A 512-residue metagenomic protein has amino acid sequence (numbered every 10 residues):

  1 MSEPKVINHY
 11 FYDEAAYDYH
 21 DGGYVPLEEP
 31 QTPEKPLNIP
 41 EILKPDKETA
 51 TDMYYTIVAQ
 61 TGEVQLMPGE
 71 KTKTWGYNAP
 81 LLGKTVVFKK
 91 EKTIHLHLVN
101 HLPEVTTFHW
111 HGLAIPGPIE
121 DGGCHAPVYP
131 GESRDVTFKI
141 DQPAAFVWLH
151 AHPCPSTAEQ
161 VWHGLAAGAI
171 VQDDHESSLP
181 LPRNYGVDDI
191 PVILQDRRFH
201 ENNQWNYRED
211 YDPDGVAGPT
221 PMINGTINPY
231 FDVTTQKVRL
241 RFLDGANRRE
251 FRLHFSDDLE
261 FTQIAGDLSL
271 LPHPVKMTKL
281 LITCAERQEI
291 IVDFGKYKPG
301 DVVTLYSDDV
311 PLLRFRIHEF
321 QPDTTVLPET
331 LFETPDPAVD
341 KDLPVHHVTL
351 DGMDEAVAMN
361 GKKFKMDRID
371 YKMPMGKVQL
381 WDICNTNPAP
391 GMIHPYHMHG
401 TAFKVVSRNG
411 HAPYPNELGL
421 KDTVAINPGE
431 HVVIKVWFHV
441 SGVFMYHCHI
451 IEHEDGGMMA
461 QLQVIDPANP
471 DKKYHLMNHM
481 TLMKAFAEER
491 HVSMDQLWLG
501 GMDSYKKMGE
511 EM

Functional and structural regions predicted by a protein language model:
M1-T56, Q60, W162-Q195, G266 (+4 more regions): Extended terminal and domain-junction accessory segments
N8, N38, N78, N100 (+12 more regions): Detector for Asparagine
Y54-Q172, P180, R249-L280, V302-D308 (+3 more regions): Histidine- and aromatic-enriched segments that form or immediately flank copper-ligand environments
G62-E63, R198-N202: Short N-terminal secondary-structure initiator segments
G117-Y129, L194, E201-D342, P413: Histidine- and aromatic-rich segments of cupredoxin/plastocyanin-like copper-binding domains
G218-M222, P415-L420, R490-L497, M502: Surface-exposed acidic, glycine/proline-enriched linker/cap segments that occur as 15-30-residue helix-coil
